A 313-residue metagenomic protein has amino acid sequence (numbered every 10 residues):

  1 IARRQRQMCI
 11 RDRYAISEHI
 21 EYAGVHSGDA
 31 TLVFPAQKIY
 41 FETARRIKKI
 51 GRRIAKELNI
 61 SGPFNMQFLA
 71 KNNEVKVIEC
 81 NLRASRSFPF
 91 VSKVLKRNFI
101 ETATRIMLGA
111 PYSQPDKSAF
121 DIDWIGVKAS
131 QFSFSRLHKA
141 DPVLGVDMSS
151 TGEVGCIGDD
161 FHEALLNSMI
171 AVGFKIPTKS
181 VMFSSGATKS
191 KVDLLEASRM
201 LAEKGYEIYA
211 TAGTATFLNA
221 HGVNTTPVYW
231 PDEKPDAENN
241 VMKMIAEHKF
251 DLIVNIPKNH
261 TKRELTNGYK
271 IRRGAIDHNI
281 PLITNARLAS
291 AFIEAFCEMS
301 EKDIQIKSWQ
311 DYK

Functional and structural regions predicted by a protein language model:
I1-D12: Single conserved hydrophobic/aromatic residue that forms the stacking wall/gate of nucleotide- or nucleobase-binding
Q7, N59-R86, A103: Conserved metal-phosphate-binding beta-hairpin within the catalytic cores of diverse ATP-dependent phosphoryl-transfer
R11-G51, L82-M107, K139, V143-C156: ATP-dependent carboxylate/phosphate-activation module, predominantly the ATP-grasp catalytic core and closely related
L32-A70, I106-M107, A119-S130: A long amphipathic alpha-helix within ATP-dependent nucleotide-binding catalytic cores
K71, T102-P177, M182-F183, A187: Peripheral (often C-terminal) accessory segments that flank ATP-dependent C-N-forming ligase machineries
I170-V181, M200-E203, K243-F250: Glycine-rich phosphate/diphosphate-binding loops that line cofactor/substrate pockets in enzymes
M182, G205-F217: Short internal beta-strands
Y229-D232, E238-K313: Peripheral docking tails and interdomain loops at the edges of cofactor- or intermediate-handling domains
